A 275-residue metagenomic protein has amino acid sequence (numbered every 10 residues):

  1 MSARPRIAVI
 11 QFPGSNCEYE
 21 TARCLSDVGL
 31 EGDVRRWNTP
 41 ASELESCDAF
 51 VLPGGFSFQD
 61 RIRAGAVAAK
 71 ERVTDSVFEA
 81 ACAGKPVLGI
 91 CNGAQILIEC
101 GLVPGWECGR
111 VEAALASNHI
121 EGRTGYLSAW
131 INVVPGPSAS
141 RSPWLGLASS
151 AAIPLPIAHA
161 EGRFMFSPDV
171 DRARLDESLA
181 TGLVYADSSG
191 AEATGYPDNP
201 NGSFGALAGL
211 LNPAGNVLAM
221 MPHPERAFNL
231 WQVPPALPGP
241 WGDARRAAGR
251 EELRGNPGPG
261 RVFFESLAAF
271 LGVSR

Functional and structural regions predicted by a protein language model:
M1-I90, A94-P104, H119-L127, T194 (+2 more regions): N-terminal beta1-alpha1 cap of cysteine-dependent amidohydrolase-like domains
T39, F78-E79, A113-R275: Amide-donor transfer/coupling interface in amidating biosynthetic enzymes
P104-L115: A short alpha->loop->secondary-structure connector
